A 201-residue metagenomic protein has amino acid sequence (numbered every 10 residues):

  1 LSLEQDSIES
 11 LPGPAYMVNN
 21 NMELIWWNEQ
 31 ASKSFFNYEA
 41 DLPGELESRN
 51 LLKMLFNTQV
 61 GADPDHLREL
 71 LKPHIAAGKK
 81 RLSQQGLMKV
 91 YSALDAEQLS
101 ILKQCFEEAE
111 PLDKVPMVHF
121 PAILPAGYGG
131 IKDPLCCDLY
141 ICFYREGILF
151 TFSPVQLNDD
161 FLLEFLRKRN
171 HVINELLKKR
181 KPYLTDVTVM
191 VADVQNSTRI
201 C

Functional and structural regions predicted by a protein language model:
L1-L3: Short, charged amphipathic alpha-helical "coupling" segments at sensory-output junctions in signaling proteins
Q5-S7, K179-R180: PAS-family sensory domains
D6-D159: Sensory/regulatory domains in signal-transduction proteins
G147, V155-C201: Juxtacatalytic helix/coil linker segments that couple regulatory or sensory modules to the catalytic cores
